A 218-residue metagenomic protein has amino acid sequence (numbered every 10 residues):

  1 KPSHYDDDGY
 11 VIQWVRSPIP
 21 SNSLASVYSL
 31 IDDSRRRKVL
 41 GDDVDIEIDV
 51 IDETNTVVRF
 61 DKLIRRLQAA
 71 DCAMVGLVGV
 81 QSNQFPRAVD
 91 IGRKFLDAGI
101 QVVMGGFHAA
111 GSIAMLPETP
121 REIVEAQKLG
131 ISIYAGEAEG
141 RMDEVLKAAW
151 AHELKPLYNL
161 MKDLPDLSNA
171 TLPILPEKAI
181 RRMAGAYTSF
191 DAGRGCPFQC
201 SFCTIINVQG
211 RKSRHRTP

Functional and structural regions predicted by a protein language model:
K1, V103, P218: Conserved SAM/AdoMet-binding glycine-rich loop
K1-I19: Short glycine-rich His-centered loop
R16-S26, R87: Conserved alpha-helical elements of sugar-nucleotide-dependent glycosyltransferases
V27-R36: Short, well-ordered amphipathic alpha-helices
I31, D43, E47-N169: Glycine-rich beta-alpha loop elements in corrinoid/cobalamin-binding modules across cobalamin-dependent enzymes
S34-R35, A149, N207: Active-site catalytic pocket residues across diverse enzymes, especially alpha/beta-hydrolases
V39-I46, A184: Short helix-terminating capping/connector loops at secondary-structure junctions
S168-P218: Radical SAM [4Fe-4S] cluster-binding motif and immediate context
